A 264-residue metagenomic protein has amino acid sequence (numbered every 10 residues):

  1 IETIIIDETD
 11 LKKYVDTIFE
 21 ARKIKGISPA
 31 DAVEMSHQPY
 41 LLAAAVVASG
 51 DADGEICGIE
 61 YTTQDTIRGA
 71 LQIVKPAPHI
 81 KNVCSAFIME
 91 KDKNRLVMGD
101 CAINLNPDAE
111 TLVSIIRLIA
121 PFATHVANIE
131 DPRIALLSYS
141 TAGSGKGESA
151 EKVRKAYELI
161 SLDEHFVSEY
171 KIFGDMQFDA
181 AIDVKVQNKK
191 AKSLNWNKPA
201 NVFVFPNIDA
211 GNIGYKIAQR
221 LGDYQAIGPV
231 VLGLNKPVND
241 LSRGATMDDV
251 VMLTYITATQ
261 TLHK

Functional and structural regions predicted by a protein language model:
I1-N197, V202-K264: Anion-binding alpha/beta catalytic cores of soluble intermediary-metabolism enzymes, centered on
